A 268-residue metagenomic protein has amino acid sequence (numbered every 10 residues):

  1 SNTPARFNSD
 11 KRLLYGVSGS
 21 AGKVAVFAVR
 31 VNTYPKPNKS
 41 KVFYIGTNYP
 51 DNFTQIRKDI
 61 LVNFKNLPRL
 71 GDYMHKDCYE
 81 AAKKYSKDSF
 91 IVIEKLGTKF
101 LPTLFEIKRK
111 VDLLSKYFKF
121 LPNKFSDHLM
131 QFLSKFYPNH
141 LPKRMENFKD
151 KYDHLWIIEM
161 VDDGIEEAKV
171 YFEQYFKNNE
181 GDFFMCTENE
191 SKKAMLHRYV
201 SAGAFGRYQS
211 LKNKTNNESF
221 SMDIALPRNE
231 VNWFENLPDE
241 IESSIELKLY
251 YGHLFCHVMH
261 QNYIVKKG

Functional and structural regions predicted by a protein language model:
S1-G268: Noncatalytic alpha-helical scaffold of FAD-dependent oxidoreductases
